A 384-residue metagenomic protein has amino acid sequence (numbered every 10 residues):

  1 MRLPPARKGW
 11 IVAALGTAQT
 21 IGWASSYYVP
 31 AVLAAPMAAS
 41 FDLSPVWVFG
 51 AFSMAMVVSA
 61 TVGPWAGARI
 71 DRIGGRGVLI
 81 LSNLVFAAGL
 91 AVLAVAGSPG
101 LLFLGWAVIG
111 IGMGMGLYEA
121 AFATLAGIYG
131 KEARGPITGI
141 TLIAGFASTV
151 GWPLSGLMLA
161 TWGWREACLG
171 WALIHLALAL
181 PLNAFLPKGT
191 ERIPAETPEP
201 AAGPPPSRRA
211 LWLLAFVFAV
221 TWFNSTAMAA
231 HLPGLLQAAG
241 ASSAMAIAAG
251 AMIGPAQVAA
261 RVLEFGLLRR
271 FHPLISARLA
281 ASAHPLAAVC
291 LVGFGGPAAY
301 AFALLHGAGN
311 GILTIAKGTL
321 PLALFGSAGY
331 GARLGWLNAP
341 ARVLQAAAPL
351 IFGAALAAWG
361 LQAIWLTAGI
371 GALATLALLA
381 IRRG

Functional and structural regions predicted by a protein language model:
W10-P45, V62-A66, W152, T226-P233: Extracytoplasmic
P30-A34, R208-A259: Extracytoplasmic gate region of multi-pass secondary transporters
T61-P99: Conserved MFS/SLC helix-loop-helix module at the cytosolic interface between two early adjacent transmembrane helices
V62-G74, A260-P273, L356: Helix-to-loop junctions at the C-terminal end of transmembrane segments in multipass secondary transporters
M115-Y129, I312-F325: Intracellular juxtamembrane helix-capping segments at the cytosolic ends of symmetry-related transmembrane helices
S148, S327-W359: A late C-terminal transmembrane helix in Major Facilitator Superfamily
E166-A184, A363-A380: Symmetry-related core transmembrane helices of the 12-TM Major Facilitator Superfamily/SLC fold
I253-Q257, F271-L320: C-terminal transmembrane helical hairpin of 12-TM major facilitator-type secondary transporters
